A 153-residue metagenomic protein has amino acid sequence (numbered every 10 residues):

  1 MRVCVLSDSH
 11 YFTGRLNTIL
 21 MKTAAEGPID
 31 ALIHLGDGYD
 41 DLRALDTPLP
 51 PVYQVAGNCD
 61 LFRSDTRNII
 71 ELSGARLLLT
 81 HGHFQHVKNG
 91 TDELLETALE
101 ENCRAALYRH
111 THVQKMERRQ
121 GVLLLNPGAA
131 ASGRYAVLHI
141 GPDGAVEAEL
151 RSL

Functional and structural regions predicted by a protein language model:
M1-L49: N-terminal active-site segment of His-dependent metallophosphoesterases
V5-S7, A31-D37, Y53-N58, L78-H81 (+2 more regions): Active-site neighborhood of phospho(di)ester-bond hydrolases with catalytic His/Asp-centered motifs
H10-G14, Y39-R43, C59-S64, Q85-N89 (+2 more regions): Active-site environment of divalent metal-dependent phosphoester hydrolases
N17-T18, A44-T47, T66-R67, T91-D92 (+2 more regions): Short amphipathic alpha-helical segments
T18, K22, E71-S73, L99-N102 (+1 more regions): Binuclear metal-dependent phosphoesterase catalytic core
T47-V87: Helix-adjacent hinge/juxtasegments
S73-Y108, V113: Mid-chain, well-packed structural core segment of small domains
